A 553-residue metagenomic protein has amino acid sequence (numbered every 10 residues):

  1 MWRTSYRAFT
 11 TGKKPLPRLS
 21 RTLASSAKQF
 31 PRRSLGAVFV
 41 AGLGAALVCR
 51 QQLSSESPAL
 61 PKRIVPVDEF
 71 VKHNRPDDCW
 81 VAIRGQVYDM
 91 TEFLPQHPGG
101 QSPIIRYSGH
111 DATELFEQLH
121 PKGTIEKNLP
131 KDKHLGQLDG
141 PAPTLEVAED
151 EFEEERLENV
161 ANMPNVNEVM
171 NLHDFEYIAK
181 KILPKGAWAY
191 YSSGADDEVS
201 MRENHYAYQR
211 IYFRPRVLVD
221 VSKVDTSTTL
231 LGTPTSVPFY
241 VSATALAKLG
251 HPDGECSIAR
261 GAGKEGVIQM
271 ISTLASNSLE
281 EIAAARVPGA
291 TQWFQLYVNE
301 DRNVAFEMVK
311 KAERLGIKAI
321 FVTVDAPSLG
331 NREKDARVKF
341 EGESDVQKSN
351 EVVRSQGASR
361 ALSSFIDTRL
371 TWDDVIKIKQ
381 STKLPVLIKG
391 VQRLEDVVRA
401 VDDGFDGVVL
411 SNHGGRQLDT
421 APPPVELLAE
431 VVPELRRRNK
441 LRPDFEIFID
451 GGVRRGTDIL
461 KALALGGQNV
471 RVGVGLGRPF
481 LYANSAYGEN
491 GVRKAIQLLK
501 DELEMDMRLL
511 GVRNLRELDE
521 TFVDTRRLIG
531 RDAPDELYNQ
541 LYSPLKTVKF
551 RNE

Functional and structural regions predicted by a protein language model:
W2-D174, I182, G186: B-type heme-binding environments
S5, T11, Y240-L246, T291-Y297 (+1 more regions): Short, basic, glycine/proline-bearing loop/turn elements
E146-G232, E343-S349, L362-L370, L518 (+1 more regions): An N-cap/entry alpha-helix motif that binds or orients negatively charged groups
T226, A245-A247, S272-L279, A326: Short glycine-enriched loops at secondary-structure junctions
P234-L274: Glycine-rich active-site/cofactor-binding loop and its immediate structural neighborhood
R260, A285, E300-I449, T457-V474 (+4 more regions): Alpha/beta enzyme core
K264-A285, G289-D301: A gly/proline- and charged-residue-enriched helix-loop-helix capping module
G488-R516, T521-G530: Internal helix-turn-beta structural module
